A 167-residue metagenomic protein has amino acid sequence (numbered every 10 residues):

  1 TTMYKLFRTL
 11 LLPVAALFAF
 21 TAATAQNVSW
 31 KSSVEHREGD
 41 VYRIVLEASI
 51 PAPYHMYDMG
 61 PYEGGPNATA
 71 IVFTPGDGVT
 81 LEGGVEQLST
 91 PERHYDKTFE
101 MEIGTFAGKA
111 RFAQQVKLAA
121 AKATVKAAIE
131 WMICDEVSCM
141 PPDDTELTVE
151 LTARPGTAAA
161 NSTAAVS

Functional and structural regions predicted by a protein language model:
T1-T2: Short, Lys/Arg-enriched N-terminal segments with co-localized hydrophobic residues within the first ~10-30 amino acids
K5-R8: Short hydrophobic helices that act as membrane-entry/anchoring signals
L10-A19: Bacterial N-terminal signal peptides
A23-S167: Extracellular/lumen-exposed scaffold segments
